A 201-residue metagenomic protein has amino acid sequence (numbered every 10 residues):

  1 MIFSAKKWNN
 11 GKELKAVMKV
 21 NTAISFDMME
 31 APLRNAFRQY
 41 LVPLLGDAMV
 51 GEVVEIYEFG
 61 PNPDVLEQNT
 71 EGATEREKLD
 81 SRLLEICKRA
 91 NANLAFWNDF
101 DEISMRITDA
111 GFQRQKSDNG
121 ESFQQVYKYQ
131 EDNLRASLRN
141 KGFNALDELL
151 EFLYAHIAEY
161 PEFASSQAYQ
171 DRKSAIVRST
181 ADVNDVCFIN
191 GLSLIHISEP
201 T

Functional and structural regions predicted by a protein language model:
M1-I24, E148-L194: Low-complexity intrinsically disordered segments
G11-G72: N-terminal interaction modules that seed assembly of large macromolecular complexes
A48, E52, I103, I107-Q115: Structured alpha-helical bundle/scaffold domains in large eukaryotic membrane-trafficking regulators
F59-P63, E71-R89: Short, mixed-charge amphipathic alpha-helical segments
R82-D109: Elongated alpha-helical scaffolds
T108-Y169: Conserved binding-pocket/active-site segment within a compact domain
S193-T201: Residue-level detector of conserved catalytic or cofactor/ligand-binding positions in enzyme active sites
